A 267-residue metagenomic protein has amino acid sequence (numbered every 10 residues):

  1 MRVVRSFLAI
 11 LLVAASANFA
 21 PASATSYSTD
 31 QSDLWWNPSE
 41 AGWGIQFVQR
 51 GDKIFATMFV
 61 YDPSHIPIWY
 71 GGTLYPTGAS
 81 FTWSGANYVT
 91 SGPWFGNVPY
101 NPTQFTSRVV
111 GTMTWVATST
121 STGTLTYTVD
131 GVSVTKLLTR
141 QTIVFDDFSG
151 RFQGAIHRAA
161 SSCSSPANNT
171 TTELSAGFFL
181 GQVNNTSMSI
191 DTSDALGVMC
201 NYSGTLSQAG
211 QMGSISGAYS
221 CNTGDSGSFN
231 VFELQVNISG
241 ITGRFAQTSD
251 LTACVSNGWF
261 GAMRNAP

Functional and structural regions predicted by a protein language model:
M1-L8: Bacterial N-terminal signal peptides that target proteins for export
I10-A14, V236: Generic detector of low-complexity/intrinsically disordered segments and short hydrophobic N-terminal stretches
V13-P21: C-terminal segment of classical bacterial N-terminal signal peptides
S23-P267: Mature soluble binding/inhibitory domains
